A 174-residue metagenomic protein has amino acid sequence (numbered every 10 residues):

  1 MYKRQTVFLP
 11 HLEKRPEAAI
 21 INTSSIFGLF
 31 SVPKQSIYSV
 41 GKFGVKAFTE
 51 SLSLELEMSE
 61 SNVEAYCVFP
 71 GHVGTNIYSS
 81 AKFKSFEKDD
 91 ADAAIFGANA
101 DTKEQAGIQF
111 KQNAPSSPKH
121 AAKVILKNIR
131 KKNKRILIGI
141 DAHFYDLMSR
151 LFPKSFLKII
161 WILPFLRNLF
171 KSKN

Functional and structural regions predicted by a protein language model:
M1-Y2: Short, small-residue-biased leader/transition segments that mark boundaries at the very start of proteins
Q5, G41: Active-site helix of classical SDR
V7-P16: A short helix-coil junction within the Rossmann-fold of NAD(P)-dependent oxidoreductases
H11, F30, S51-V63: Active-site-adjacent segment of SDR/Rossmann-fold oxidoreductases
S25: Residue(s) in the substrate-gating loop at a strand-loop-helix junction that position the organic substrate next
F30-S36: Active-site loop immediately N-terminal to the catalytic Tyr-X3-Lys motif of short-chain dehydrogenase/reductase
M58-I136, I140: SDR active-site lid
N133-L166: A transmembrane-helix-recognition feature enriched in membrane-embedded lipid enzymes and envelope glyco-/phospholipid
